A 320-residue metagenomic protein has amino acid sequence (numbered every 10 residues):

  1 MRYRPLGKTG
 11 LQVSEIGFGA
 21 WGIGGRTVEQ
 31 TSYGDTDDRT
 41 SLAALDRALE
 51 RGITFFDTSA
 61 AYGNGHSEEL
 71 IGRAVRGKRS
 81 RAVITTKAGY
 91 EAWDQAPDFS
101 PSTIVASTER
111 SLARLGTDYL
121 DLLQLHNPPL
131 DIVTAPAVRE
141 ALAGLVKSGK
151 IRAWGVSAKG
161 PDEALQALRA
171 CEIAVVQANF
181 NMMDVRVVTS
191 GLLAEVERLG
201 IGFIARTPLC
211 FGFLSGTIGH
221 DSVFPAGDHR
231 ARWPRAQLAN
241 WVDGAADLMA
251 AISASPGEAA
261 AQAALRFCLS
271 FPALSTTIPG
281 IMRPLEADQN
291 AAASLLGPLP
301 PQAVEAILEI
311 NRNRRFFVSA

Functional and structural regions predicted by a protein language model:
M1-A82: N-terminal binding-site loop/beta-alpha segment at the start of enzyme catalytic domains that lines or forms
L6, F18, S41, F56 (+10 more regions): Conserved, mostly hydrophobic/aromatic
G24-E29, E91-P97: A short acidic, helix-capping loop that chelates divalent metal ions and anchors anionic groups
G34-A48, F99-L115, K159-Q166: Short, acidic/polar
G72-V83, L112-G116, V146, A167-C171: Acidic (Asp/Glu)-rich catalytic clusters
R81-W93: A short, structured active-site edge motif that brings together acidic residues
L112-D131: Active-site groove signature of glycoside hydrolases
P128-S319: Beta/alpha (TIM)-barrel catalytic core signal, keyed to glycine-rich beta->alpha loops juxtaposed to Asp/Glu that bind
